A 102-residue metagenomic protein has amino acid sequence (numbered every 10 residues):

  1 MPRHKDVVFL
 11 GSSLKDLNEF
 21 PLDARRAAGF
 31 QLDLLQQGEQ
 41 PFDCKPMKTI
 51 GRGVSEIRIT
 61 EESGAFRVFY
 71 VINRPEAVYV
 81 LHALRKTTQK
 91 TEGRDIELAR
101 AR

Functional and structural regions predicted by a protein language model:
M1-A65, R74-A77, R85-R102: Basic, Lys/Arg-enriched alpha-helical interface segments
V68: Portal/gating segments that form or line small-molecule/metal binding sites
V71: Short hydrophobic/aromatic beta-strand micro-patches that form the beta-sheet surface supporting nucleotide- or nucleic
